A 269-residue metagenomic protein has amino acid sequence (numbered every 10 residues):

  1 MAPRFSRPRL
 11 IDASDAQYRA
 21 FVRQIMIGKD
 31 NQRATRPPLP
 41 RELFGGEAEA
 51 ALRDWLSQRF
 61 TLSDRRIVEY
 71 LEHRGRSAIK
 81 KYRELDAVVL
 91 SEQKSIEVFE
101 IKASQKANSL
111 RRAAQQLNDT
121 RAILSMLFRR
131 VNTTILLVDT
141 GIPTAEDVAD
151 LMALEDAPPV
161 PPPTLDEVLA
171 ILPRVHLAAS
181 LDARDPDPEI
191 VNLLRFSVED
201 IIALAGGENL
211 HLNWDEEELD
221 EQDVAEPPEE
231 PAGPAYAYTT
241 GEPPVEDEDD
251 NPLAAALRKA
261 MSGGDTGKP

Functional and structural regions predicted by a protein language model:
M1-P228: Intrinsically disordered, low-complexity Ser/Thr/Pro/Gly-rich regulatory segments
E229-P269: OB-fold/S1-family RNA-binding modules
